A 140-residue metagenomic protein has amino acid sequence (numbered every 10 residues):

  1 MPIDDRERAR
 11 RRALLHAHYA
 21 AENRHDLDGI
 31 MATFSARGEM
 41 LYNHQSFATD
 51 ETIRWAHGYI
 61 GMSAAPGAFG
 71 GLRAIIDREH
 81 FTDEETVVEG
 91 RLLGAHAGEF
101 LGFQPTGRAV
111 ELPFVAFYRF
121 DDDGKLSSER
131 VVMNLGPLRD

Functional and structural regions predicted by a protein language model:
D5-R12, H16, L27-T86, R91-A95: A solvent-exposed, acidic/Ser-Thr-rich amphipathic alpha-helical stretch
T49, E99, P137-D140: Generic domain-boundary/flexible-linker signal
V87, A109-D140: Short beta-strand edge/turn micro-motifs at domain boundaries
A95-R108: Short, cysteine-centered beta-strand-loop-beta hairpins and adjacent loop/turn segments enriched in charged/polar
